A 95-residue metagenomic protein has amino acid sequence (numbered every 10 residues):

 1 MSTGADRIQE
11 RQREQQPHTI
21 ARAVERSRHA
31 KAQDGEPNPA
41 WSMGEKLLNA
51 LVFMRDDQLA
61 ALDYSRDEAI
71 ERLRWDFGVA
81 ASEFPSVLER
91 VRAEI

Functional and structural regions predicted by a protein language model:
M1-R7: Contiguous patches in non-transmembrane
R7-Q16, K31, G35-W41, L59-I95: Polybasic, proline/glycine-rich intrinsically disordered low-complexity segments
Q9, T19-V24: Glycine-rich short-loop/terminal segments
T19, G44-L48, E83: Structural recognition of alpha-solenoid helical scaffolds
A23-A32: Charge-enriched interaction surfaces
K46-Q58: Short, hydrophobic/amphipathic alpha-helical patches that form generic packing surfaces within helical domains
